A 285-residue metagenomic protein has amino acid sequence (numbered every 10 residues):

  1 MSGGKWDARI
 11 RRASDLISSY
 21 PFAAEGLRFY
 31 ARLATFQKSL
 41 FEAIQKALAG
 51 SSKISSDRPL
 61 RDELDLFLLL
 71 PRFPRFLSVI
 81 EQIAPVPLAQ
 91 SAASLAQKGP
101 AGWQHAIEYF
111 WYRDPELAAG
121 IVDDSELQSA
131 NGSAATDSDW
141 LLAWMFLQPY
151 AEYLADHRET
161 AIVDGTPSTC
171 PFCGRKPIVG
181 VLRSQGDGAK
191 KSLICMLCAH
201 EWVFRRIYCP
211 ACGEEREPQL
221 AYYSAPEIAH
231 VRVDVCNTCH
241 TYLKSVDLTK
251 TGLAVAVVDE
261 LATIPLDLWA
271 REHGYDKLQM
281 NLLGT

Functional and structural regions predicted by a protein language model:
G3-G4, G26, G50, G99-G102 (+10 more regions): Residue-identity detector for glycine
G3-R158: N-terminal alpha-helical interaction blocks
Y153-W269: Cys/His-clustered metal-coordination modules, chiefly Zn-binding fingers
V246-T249, Q279-T285: Short flanking/linker segments adjacent to small metal-binding domains or redox-active Cys/His motifs
L266-L283: C-terminal membrane-proximal segments flanking the terminal transmembrane helix
